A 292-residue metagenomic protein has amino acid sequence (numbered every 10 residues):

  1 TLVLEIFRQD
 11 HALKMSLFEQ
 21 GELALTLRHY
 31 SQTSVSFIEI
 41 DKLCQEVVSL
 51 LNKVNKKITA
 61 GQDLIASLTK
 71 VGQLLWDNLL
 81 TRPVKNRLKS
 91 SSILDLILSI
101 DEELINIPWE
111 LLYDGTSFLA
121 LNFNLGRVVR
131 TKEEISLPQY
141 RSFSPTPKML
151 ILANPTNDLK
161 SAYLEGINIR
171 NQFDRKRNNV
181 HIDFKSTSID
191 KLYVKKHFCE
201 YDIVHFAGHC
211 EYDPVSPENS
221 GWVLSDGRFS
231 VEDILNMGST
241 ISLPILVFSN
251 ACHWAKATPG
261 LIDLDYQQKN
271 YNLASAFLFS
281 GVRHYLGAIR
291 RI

Functional and structural regions predicted by a protein language model:
T1-A207, P214-S216: Domain-scale, conserved, charged regions that form catalytic cores and adjacent regulatory/interaction surfaces
F123-P147, P155-N157, I203-I292: Catalytic cores of nucleophile-dependent amide-cleaving enzymes
